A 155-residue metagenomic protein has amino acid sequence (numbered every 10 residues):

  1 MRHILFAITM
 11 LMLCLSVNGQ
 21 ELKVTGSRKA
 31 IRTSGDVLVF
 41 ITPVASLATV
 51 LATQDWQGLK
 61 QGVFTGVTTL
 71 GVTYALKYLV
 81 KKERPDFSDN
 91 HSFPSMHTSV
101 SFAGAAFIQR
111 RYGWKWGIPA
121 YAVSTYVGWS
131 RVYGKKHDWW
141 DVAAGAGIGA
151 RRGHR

Functional and structural regions predicted by a protein language model:
R2-I8: Sec-dependent signal peptide recognition, specifically the positively charged N-region followed immediately by
T9-M10, R84, G104, D138: Enrichment for repetitive, rod-forming helical segments
T9-V17: Hydrophobic h-region of N-terminal signal peptides that target proteins for export in Gram-negative bacteria
M12, G71-A75, R151: Transmembrane alpha-helix boundary/anchor motif
N18-F93, S99-Y133: Hydrophobic alpha-helical bundle signature of multipass membrane enzymes
H97-S101, H137-R155: Alpha-helical transmembrane segments that form the membrane-embedded catalytic/substrate-binding core of multi-pass
